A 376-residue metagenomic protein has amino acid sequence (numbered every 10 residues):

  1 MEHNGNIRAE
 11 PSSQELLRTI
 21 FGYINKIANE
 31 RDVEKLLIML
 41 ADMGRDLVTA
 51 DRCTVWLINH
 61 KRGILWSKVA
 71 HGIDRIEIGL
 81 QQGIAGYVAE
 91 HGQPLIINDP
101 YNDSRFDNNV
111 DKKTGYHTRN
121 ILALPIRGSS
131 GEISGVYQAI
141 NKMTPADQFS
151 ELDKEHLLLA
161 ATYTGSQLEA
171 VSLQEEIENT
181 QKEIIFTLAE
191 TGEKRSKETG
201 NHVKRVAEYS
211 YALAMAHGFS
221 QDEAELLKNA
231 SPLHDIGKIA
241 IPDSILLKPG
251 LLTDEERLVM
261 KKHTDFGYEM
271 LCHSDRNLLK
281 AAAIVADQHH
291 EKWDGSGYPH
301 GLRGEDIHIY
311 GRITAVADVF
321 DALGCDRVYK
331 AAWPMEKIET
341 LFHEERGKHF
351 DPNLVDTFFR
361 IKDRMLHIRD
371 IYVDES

Functional and structural regions predicted by a protein language model:
M1-K35, D46, E175-T187: Signal-transmission linkers at sensory-effector interfaces
E2-S12, S134, I140-L159, L252-T253 (+1 more regions): Regulatory loop-to-helix N-cap segments in sensory/regulatory domains that couple ligand/signal detection
D42, R52-I76, Y101-N102, P232 (+2 more regions): GAF sensory/regulatory domain recognition with acknowledged cross-activation on helical regulatory dimers
I58, I64-K68, D74-N109, L122: Regulatory sensory and allosteric helical modules in signal-transduction proteins and certain transcription factors
G72-I73, Q148-E151, A189-S376: Metal-dependent catalytic cores of enzymes that make or break cyclic nucleotides and related phosphoester linkages
I84, D147-E169, E225, I309: Amphipathic alpha-helical "output/dimerization" segments
R119-S130, G135: A short, aliphatic-rich beta-strand micro-motif
S130-N141, S166, A322: Sensory beta-strand/linker motifs that couple input domains to effectors
